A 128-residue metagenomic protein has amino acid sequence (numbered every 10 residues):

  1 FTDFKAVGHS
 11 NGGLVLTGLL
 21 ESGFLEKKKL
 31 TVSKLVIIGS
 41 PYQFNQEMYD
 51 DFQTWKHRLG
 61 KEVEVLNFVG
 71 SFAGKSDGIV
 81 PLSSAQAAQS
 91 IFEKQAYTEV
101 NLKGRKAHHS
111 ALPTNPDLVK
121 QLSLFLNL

Functional and structural regions predicted by a protein language model:
F1-I79: Serine-dependent carboxylesterase/thioesterase catalytic core of lipase-like alpha/beta-hydrolase/SGNH enzymes
R58-L128: C-terminal catalytic-base region of ester-bond hydrolases, centering on the histidine of the charge-relay
